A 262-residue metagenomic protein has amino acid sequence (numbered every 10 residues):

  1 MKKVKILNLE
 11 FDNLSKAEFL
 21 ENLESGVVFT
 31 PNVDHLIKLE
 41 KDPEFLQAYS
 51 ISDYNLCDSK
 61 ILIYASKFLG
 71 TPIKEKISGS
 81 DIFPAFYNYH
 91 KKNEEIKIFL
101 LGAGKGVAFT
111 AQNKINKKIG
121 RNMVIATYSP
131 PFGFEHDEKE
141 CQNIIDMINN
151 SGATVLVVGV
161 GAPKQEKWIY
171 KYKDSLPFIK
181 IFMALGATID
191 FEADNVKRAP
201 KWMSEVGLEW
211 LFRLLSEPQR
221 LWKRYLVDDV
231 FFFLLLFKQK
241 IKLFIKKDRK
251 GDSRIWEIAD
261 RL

Functional and structural regions predicted by a protein language model:
M1-F83: N-terminal nucleotide/polyanion-binding subdomain common to many enzyme families
S25, E94-I96, P177-I181: A short helix->loop->beta-strand "cap" motif at the edges of active sites that frequently abuts
I61-S66, R198-I255: A transmembrane-helix-recognition feature enriched in membrane-embedded lipid enzymes and envelope glyco-/phospholipid
L62-Y64, K164, T188-A193: Short gly/pro/ser/thr-enriched loop/turn and capping motifs at secondary-structure boundaries
K67-G152: Conserved beta-alpha
A111-Q112, E166-S175: Short Gly/Thr/Asp-enriched flexible loops that form oxyanion-binding sites at enzyme active sites
P130-E135, F178-S216: Short, flexible loop segments at boundaries between secondary-structure elements
I148-V157, G161-A162: Proline-aspartate-enriched helix->loop->beta-strand connector
